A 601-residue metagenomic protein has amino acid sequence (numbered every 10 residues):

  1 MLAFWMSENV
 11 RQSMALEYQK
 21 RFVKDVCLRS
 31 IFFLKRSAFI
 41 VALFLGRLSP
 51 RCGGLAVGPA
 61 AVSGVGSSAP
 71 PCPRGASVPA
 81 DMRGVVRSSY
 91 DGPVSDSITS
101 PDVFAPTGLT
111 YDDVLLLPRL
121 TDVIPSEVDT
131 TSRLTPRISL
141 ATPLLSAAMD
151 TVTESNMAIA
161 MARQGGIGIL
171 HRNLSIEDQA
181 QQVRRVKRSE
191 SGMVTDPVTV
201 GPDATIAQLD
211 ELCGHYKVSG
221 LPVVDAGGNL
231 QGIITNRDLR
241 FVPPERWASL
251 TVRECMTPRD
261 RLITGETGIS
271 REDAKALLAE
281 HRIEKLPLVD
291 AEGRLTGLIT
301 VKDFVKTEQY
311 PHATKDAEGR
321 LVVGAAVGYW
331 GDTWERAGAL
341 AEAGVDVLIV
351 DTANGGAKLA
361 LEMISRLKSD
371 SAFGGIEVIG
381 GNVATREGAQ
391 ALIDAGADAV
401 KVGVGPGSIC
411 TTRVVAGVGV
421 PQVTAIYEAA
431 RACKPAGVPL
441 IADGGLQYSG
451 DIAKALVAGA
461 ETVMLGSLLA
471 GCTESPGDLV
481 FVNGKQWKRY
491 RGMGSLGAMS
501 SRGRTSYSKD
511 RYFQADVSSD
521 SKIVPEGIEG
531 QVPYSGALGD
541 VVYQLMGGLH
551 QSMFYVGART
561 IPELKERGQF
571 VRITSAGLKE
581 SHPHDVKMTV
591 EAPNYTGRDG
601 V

Functional and structural regions predicted by a protein language model:
R83-L120, V200, T264-E266, A276 (+5 more regions): Alpha/beta catalytic cores of nucleotide-metabolism and tRNA/nucleoside-modifying enzymes
V128-L140, A147-M149, D178-V218, V223-D225 (+5 more regions): Bateman/CBS regulatory modules and CBS-like beta-alpha motifs in cytosolic regions of diverse proteins
L144-A147, G168-L170, V198, L321-V327 (+5 more regions): Hydrophobic faces of well-ordered beta-strands that scaffold small-molecule active sites in alpha/beta enzyme cores
A158, R336, L340, T385-D398 (+1 more regions): Catalytic cores of alpha/beta
A162, D210, G214, K315 (+4 more regions): Surface-exposed amphipathic alpha-helices with a cationic face
L170-S175, Q181, V218, P222 (+5 more regions): Short beta->alpha transition motifs characteristic of CBS
I176-Q182, V301-H312, W334, A353-S371 (+3 more regions): Active-site-adjacent beta->alpha loops and helix N-cap segments on the catalytic face of soluble alpha/beta enzymes
